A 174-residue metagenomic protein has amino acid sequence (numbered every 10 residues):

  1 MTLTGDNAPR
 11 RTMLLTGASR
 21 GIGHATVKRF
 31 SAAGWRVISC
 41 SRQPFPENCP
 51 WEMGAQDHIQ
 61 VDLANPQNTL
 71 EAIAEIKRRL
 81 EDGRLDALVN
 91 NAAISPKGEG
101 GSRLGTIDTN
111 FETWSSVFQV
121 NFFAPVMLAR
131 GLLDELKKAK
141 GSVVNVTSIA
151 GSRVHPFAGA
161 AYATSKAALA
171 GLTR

Functional and structural regions predicted by a protein language model:
S19-R20: Conserved glycine-rich cofactor-binding loop
A33-C49: Conserved glycine-rich Rossmann-like NAD(P)H-binding loop of the short-chain dehydrogenase/reductase
V61-I73, F111: The beta1-alpha1 cofactor-binding region of Rossmann-like NAD(H)/NADP(H)-dependent oxidoreductases
E99-T106, N110-S115: Substrate-binding pocket helix/loop in short-chain dehydrogenase/reductase
A129, S165: Active-site helix of classical SDR
S148: Residue(s) in the substrate-gating loop at a strand-loop-helix junction that position the organic substrate next
H155-A163: Active-site loop-to-helix junction immediately N-terminal to the catalytic Tyr of the SDR YXXXK motif in Rossmann-fold
